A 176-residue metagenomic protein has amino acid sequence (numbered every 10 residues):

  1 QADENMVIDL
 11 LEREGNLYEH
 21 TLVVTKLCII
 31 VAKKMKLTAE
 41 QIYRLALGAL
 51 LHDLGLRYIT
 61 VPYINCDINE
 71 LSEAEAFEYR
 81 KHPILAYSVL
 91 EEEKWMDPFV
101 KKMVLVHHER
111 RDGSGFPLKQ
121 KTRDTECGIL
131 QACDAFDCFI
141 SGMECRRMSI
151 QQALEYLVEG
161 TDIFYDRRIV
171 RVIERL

Functional and structural regions predicted by a protein language model:
Q1-E78, Y87-E92: Acidic/His-rich, divalent-metal-binding segments that scaffold phosphate/diphosphate chemistry
V24, L47-Y58, L71, F77-V170: Alpha-helical scaffolding flanking metal-ion-dependent phosphate/phosphodiester catalytic sites
I173-L176: Alpha-helical interaction/regulatory segments in DNA maintenance proteins
